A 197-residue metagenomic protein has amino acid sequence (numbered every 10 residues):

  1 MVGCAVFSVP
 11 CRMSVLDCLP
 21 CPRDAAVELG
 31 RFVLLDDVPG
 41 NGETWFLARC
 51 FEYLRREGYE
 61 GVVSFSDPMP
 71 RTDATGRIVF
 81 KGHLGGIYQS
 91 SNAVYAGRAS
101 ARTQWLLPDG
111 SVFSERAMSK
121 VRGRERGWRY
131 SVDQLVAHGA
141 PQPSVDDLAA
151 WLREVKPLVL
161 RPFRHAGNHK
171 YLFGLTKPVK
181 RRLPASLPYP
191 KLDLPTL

Functional and structural regions predicted by a protein language model:
G3-C4: Short glycine-/small-residue motifs
S8-L158: Acyl-donor binding region in acyl/amide transferases
P162: Phosphate-recognition beta-domain surfaces
A166-L172: Short hydrophobic/aromatic beta-strand or adjacent loop that forms the aromatic wall/cage of a ligand/substrate-binding
P184-L197: Short, cationic low-complexity segments
